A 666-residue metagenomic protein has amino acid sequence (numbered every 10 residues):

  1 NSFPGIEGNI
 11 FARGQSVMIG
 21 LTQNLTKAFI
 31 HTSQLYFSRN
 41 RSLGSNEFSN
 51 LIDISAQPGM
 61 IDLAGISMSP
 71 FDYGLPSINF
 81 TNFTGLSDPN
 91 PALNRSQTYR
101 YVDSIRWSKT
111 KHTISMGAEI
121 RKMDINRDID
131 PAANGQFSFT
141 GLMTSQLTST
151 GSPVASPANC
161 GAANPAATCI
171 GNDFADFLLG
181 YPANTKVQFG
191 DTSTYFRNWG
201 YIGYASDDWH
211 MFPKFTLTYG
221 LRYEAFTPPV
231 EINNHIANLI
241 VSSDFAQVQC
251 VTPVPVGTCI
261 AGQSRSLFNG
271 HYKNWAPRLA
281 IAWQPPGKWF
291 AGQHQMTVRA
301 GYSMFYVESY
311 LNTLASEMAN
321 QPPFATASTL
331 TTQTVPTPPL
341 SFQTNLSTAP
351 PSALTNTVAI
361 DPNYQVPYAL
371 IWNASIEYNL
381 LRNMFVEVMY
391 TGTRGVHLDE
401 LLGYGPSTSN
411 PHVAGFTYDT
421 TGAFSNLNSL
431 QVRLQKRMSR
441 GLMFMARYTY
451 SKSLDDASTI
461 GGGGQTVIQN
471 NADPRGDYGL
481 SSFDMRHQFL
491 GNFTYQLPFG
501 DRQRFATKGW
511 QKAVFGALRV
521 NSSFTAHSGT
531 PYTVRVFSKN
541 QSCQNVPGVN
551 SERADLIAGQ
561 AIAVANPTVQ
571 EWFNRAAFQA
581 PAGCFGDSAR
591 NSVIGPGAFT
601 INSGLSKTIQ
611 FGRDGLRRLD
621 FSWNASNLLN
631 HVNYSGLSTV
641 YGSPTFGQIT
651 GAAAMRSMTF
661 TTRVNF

Functional and structural regions predicted by a protein language model:
N1-I557, D587-G604, Q610-F666: Short acidic-glycine motifs
N574-F578, G586-D587: Surface-exposed, low-complexity/disordered Ser/Thr/Gly/Pro/Asn-rich loops and linkers
